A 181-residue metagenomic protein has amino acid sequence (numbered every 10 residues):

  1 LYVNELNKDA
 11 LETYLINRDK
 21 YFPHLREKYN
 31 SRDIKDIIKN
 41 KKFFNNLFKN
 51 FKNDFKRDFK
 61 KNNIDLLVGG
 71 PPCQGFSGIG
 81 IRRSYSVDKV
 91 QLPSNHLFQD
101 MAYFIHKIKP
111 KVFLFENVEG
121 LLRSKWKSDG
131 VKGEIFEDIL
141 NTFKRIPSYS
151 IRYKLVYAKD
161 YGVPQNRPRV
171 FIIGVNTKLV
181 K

Functional and structural regions predicted by a protein language model:
L1-D36: SAM cofactor-binding core of SAM-dependent methyltransferases, primarily the Rossmann-like beta-alpha-beta module
N4-N7, K41, R145-I151: Short linear motifs at secondary-structure transitions and domain/linker junctions
Y14-L15, K41, G80, K125: Short, flexible helix/strand-to-coil boundary loops that buttress conserved ligand/catalytic motifs in alpha/beta
S31-I38, V156-D160: Conserved SAM/SAH-binding loop
I38-L47: Short conserved loop adjoining the S-adenosyl-L-methionine
L47, D54-I64, F76-K181: Class I S-adenosyl-L-methionine
G69: Internal, well-ordered alpha/beta segment that forms a basic, Gly-enriched binding/recognition surface
P72: Short glycine-/small-residue-rich Rossmann-like dinucleotide-binding loops
